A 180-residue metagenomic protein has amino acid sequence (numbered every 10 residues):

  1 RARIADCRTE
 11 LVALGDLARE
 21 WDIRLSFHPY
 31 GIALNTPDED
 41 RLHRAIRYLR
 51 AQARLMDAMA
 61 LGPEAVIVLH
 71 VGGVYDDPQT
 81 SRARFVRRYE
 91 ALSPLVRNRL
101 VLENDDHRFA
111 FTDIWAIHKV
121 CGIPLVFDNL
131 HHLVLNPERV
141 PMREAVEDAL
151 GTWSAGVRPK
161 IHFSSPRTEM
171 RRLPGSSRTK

Functional and structural regions predicted by a protein language model:
R1: Catalytic domains of carbohydrate-active enzymes, especially glycoside hydrolases
I4-P124: Active-site acidic/histidine proton-transfer and metal-coordination neighborhood in alpha/beta enzyme cores
G72, D105-H107, N129-H132, P166: Histidine- and/or cysteine-centered catalytic micro-motif in compact active-site loops
A116-H118, F127-N136: Long, repeat-rich segments with strong aromatic
I123-P124, V134-K180: Histidine-acidic metal/acid-base catalytic patches
